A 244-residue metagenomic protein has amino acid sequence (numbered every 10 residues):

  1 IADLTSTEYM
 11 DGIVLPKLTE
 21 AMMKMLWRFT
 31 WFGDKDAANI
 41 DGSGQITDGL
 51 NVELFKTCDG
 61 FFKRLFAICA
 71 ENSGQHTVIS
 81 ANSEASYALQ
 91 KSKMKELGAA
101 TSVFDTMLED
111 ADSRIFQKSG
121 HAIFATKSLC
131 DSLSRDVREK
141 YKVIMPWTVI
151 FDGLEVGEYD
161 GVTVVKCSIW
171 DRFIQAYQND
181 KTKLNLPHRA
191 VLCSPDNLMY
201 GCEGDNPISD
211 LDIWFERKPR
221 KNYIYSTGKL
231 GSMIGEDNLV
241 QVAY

Functional and structural regions predicted by a protein language model:
I1-A70, D112-D131, V164, D212-G231: Long, contiguous amphipathic alpha-helices that act as assembly "spine/axial" helices in icosahedral shell and virion
G49-S102, T106, C130-Y244: Sequence/fold signature of self-assembling virion shell proteins
